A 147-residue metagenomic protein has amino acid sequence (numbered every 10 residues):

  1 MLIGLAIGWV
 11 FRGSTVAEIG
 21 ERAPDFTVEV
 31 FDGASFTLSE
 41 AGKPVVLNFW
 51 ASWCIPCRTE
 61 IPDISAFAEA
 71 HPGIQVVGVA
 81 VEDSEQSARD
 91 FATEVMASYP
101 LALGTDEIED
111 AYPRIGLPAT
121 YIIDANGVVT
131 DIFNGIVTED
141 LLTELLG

Functional and structural regions predicted by a protein language model:
M1-D25, L146: N-terminal targeting signals for export/organelle localization
D25-V45: A short beta-strand-turn-helix
K43, D90-S98, L103-G147: Thiol/disulfide oxidoreductase modules built on the thioredoxin-like
K43-V45, W50-W53: Short pre-active-site segment immediately N-terminal to redox-active cysteine/selenocysteine motifs in thiol-based
V46-L47, V76, T120: Hydrophobic beta-strand anchors of alpha/beta hydrolase catalytic cores
S52-T59, A119: C-type cytochrome heme c attachment motif
R58-V95, G104-D110: Structural microenvironment flanking redox-active thiols in thiol-disulfide oxidoreductases
